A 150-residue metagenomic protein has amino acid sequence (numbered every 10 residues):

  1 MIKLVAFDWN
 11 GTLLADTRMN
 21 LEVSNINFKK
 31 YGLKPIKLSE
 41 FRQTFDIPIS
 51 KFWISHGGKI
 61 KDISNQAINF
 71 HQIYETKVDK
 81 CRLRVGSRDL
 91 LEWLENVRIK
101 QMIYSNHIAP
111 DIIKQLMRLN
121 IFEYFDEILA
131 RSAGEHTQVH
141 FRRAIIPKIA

Functional and structural regions predicted by a protein language model:
M1-I2, R98: A general structural motif
I2-R88: N-terminal helical cap/lid subdomain that shapes the substrate entry/recognition surface in HAD-like hydrolases
T12, S105-H107: Conserved phosphate-coupling serine/threonine residues in phosphotransfer and NTP-handling enzymes
D16, I103-Y104: Small/polar loops that bind or transfer phosphate-bearing groups
T44, V85-G86, H107-I108, S132-A133: Short beta->alpha linker loops
T76-I103, P110-I113, Q138-V139: Short, acidic loop-to-helix structural element flanking the phosphoryl-transfer center in phosphate-processing enzymes
K80, A109-A150: Substrate-recognition "cap/lid" segment bordering the active-site pocket of phosphatases
